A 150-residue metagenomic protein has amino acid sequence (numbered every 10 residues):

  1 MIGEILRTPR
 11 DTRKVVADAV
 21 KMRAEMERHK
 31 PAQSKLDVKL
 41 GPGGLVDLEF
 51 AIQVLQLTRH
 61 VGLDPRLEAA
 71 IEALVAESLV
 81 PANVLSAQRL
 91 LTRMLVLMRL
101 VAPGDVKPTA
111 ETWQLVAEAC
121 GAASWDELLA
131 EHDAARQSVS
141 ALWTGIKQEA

Functional and structural regions predicted by a protein language model:
M1-A150: A nucleotide- and high-energy phosphate-metabolite-utilizing enzyme signature
